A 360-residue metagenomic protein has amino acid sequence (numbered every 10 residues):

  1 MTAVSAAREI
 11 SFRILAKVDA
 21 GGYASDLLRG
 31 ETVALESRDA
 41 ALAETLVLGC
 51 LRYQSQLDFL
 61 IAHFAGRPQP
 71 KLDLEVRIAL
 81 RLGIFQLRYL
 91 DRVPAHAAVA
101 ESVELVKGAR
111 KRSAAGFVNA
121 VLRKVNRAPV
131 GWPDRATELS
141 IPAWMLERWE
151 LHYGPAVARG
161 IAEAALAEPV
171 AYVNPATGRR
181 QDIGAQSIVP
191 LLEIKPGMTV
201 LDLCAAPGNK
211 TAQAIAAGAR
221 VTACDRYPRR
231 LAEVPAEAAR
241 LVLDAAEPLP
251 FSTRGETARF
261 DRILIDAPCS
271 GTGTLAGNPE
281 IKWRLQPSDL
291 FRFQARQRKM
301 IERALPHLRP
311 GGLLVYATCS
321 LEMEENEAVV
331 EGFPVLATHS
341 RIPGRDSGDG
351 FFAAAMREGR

Functional and structural regions predicted by a protein language model:
M1-R360: S-adenosylmethionine
